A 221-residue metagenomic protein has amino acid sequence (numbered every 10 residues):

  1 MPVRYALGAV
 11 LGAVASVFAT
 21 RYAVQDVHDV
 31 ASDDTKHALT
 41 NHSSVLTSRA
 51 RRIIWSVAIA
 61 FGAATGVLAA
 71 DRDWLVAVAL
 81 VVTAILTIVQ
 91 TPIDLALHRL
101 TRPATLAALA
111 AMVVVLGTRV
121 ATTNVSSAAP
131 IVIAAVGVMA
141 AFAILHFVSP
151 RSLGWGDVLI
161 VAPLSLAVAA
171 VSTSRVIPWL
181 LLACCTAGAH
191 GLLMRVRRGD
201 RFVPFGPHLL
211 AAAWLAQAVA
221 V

Functional and structural regions predicted by a protein language model:
M1-V221: A membrane-topology feature that recognizes alpha-helical transmembrane segments and their immediate juxtamembrane
